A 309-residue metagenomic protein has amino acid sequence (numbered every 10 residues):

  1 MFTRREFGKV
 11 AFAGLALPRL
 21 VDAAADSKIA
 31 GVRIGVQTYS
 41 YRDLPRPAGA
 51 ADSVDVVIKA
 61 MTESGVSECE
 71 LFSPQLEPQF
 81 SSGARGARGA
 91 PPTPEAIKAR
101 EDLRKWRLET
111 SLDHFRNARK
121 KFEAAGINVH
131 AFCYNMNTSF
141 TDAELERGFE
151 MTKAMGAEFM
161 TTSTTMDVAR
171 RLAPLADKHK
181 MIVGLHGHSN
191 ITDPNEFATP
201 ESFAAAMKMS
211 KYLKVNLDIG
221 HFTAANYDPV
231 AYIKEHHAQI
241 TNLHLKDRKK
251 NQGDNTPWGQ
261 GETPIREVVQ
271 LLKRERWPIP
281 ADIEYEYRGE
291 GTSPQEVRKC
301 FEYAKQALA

Functional and structural regions predicted by a protein language model:
F2-A16, D22-G35, S40-E68, S73-Q75 (+5 more regions): Histidine-acidic metal/acid-base catalytic patches
A11, L17-R19, K28, R100 (+4 more regions): Active-site acidic/histidine proton-transfer and metal-coordination neighborhood in alpha/beta enzyme cores
R33, L44, L76, A99-L108 (+3 more regions): Generic hydrophobic, helix-prone segments enriched in Leu/Val/Ile
L71-R116: Glycine-rich, proline-tolerant flexible connector loops at the mouths of alpha/beta enzymes
